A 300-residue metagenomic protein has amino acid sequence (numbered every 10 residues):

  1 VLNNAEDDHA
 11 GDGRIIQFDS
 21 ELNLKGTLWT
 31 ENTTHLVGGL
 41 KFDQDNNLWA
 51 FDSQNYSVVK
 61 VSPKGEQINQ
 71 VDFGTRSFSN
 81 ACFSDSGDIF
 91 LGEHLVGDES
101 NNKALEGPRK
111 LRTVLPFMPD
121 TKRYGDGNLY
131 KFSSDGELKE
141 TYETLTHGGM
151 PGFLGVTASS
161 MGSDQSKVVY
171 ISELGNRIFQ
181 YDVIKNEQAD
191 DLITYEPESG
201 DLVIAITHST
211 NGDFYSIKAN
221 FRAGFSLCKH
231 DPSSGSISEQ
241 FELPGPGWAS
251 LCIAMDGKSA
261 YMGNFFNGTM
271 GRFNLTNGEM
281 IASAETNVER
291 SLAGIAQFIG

Functional and structural regions predicted by a protein language model:
V1, N47-A50, D88-F90, V168-I171 (+2 more regions): Conserved beta-propeller blade signature
L2-A10, E93-Y124, A219-N220: Short, conserved, GDST-rich strand-edge loop motifs in beta-rich repeat architectures
A10-D12, N55, T113-P119, R123-D126 (+3 more regions): A detector of repeated loop/turn-to-beta-strand junctions in beta-rich toroidal repeat architectures
D12-I16, S57-V59, G127-Y130, R177-F179 (+2 more regions): A short loop-to-beta-strand structural motif that recurs across blades of beta-propeller domains
D19-N23, V61-E66, F132-E137, D182-E187 (+2 more regions): Short loop/turn segments that connect beta-strands within beta-propeller blades
L28-T33, Q70-T75, Y142-P151, L192-S199 (+2 more regions): Surface loop/turn motifs at the tips and blade-to-blade linkers of beta-strand repeat domains
T34-K41, R76-S84, G148-M161, S199-H208 (+2 more regions): Repeated scaffold domains used in trafficking and secretory/extracellular systems, primarily beta-propellers
G263-G300: Blade-level signature of beta-propeller repeat domains, shared across WD40, Kelch, NHL, RCC1 and BNR/Asp-box propellers
